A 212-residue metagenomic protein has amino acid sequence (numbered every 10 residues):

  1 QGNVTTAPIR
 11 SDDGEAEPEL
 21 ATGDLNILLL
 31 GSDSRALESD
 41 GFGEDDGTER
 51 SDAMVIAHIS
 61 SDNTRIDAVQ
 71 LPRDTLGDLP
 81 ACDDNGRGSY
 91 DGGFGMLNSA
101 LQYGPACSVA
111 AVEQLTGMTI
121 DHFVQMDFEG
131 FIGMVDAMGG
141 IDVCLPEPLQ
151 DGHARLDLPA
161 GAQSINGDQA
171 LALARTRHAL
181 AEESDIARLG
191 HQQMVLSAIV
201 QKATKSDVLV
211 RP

Functional and structural regions predicted by a protein language model:
Q1-P212: Non-catalytic, solvent-exposed segments at the cell envelope interface
